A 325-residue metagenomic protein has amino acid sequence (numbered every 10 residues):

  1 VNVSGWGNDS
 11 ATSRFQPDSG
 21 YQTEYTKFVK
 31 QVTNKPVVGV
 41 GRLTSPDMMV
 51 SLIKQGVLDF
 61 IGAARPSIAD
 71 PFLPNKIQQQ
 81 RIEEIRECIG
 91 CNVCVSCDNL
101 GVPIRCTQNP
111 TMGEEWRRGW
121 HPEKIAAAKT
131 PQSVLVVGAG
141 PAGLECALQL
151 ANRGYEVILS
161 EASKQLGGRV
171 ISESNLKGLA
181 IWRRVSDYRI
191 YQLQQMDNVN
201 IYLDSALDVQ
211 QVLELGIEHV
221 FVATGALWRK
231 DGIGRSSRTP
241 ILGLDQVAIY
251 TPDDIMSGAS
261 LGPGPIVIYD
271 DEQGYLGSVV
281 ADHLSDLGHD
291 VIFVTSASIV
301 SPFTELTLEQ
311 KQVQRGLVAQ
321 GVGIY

Functional and structural regions predicted by a protein language model:
V1-V137, P141, E145-V157, Q165 (+2 more regions): Flavin-dependent oxidoreductase catalytic cores
S13-D18, H121-A126, P131-Q132, S172-R184 (+3 more regions): Short, contiguous acidic/charged loop-to-helix segments that flank catalytic cores in large enzymes
P17-G20, G56, Q78-R81, N175-L179 (+2 more regions): Short, hinge-like loop/turn segments at secondary-structure boundaries
F28, S51-L52, K76, Q192 (+3 more regions): Well-formed, non-transmembrane alpha-helical positions, independent of function
Q31-V32, K54, N152, Q195 (+3 more regions): Residues at the C-terminal ends
A128-S160, L166, Y202-G216, T224-E305: Rossmann-like dinucleotide/flavin-binding elements
R169-E218, T304-Y325: N-terminal Rossmann-like dinucleotide/flavin-binding domain of flavoprotein oxidoreductases that bind FAD/FMN
F221: N-terminal Rossmann-like NAD(P) cofactor-binding module of classical short-chain dehydrogenase/reductase
